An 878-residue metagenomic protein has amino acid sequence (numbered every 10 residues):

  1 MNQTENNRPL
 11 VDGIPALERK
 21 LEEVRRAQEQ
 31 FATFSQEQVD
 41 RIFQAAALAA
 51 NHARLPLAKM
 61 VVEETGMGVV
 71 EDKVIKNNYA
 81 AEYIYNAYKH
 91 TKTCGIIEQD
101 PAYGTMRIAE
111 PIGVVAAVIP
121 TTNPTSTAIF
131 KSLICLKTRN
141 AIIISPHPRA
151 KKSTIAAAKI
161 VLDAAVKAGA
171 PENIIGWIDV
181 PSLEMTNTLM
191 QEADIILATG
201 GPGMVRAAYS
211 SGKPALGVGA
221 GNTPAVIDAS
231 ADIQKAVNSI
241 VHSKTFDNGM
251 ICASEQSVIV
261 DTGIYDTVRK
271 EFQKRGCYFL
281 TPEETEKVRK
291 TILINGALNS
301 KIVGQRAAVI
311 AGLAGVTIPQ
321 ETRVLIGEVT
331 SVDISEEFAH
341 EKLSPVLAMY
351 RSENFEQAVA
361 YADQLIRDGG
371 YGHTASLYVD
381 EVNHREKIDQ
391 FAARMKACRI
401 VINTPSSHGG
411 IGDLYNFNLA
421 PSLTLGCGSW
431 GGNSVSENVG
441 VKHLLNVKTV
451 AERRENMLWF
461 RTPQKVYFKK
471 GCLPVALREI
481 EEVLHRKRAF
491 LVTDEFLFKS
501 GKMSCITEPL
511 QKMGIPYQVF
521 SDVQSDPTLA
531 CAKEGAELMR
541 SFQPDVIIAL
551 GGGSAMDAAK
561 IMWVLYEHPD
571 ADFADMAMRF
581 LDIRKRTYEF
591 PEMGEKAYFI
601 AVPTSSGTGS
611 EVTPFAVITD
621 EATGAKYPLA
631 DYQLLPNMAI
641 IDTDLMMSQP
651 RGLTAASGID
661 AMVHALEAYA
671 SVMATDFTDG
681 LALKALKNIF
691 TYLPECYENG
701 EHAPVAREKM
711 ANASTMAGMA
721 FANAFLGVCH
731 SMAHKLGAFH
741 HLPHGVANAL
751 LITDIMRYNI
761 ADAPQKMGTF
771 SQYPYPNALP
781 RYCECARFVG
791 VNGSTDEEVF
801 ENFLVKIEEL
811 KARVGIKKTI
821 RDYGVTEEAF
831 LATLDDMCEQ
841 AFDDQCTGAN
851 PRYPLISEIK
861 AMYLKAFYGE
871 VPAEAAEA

Functional and structural regions predicted by a protein language model:
N2-M106, I134, K274: N-terminal Rossmann-like NAD(P)+-binding subdomain of aldehyde/semialdehyde dehydrogenases
V11-I14, I129, V205-D333, A360: ALDH superfamily catalytic-core signature
A32, V316-N456: Conserved C-terminal structural/oligomerization subdomain of aldehyde/semialdehyde dehydrogenase
I96-K235: Rossmann-like NAD(P) dinucleotide-binding subdomain of oxidoreductase/dehydrogenase enzymes
A157, A530-D644: Glycine/threonine-rich beta-strand-loop-alpha-helix active-site module that forms ligand/phosphate-binding
K274, V612-A724: Carboxylate- and glycine-rich phosphate/diphosphate-binding segment that chelates Mg2+/Mn2+
M457-V546, I820-R821: ATP/NTP phosphate-donor binding region
F739, V746-L831, P872, A876-E877: Gly/Pro-rich interdomain helix-loop hinge
